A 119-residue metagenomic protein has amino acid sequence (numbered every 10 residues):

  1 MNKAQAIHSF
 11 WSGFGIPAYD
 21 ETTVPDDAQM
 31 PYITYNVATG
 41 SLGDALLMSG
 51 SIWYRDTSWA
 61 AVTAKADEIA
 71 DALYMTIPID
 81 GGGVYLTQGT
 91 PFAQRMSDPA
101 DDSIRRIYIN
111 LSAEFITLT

Functional and structural regions predicted by a protein language model:
M1-T22, D27-Q29, T34-T119: Charged, amphipathic alpha-helical segments and their flanking helix caps
